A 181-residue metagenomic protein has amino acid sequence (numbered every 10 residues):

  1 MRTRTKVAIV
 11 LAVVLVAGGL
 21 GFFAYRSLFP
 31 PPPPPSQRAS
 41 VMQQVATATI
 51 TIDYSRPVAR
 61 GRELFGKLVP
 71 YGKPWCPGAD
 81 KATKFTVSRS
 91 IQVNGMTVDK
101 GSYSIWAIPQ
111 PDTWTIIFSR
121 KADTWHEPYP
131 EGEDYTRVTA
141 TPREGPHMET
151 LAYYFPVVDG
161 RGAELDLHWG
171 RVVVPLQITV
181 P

Functional and structural regions predicted by a protein language model:
M1-A17: N-terminal Sec-pathway targeting helices
A24-M42: Ser/Thr/Pro/Gly-rich low-complexity linker/stalk segments immediately outside membranes or between
A39-V45, F85, R89-V93, L167: Short acidic-hydrophobic surface loop/beta-edge motif
V41-P70: Short extracytoplasmic
P57, S90, I108-D112, S119-D123 (+4 more regions): Solvent-exposed coil/turn segments that connect beta secondary-structure elements in extracytoplasmic/periplasmic
C76-W125: Mid-length scaffold segments of soluble, non-membrane domains
R120-E149: An anionic, turn-rich surface loop/hairpin at beta-sheet edges that serves as a generic interaction/coordination patch
A163-G170: Short, exposed beta-strand-loop hairpins at the edges of beta-sheets in extracellular/periplasmic proteins
